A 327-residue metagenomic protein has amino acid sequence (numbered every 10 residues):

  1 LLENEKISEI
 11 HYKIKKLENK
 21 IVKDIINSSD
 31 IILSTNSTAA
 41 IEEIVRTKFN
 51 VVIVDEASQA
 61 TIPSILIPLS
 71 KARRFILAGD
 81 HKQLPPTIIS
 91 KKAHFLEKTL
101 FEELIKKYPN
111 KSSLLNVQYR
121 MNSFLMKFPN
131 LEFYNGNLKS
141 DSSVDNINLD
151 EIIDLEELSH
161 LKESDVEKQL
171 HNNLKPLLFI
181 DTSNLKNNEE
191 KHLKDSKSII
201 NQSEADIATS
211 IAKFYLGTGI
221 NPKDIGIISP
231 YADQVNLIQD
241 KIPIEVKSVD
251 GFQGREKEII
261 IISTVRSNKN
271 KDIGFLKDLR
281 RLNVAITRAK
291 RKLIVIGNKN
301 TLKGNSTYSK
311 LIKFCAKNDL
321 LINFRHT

Functional and structural regions predicted by a protein language model:
L1-V51, S64: Conserved helicase NTPase catalytic core signature
S37-T327: Conserved helicase motor core of SF1/SF2 NTP-dependent helicases
